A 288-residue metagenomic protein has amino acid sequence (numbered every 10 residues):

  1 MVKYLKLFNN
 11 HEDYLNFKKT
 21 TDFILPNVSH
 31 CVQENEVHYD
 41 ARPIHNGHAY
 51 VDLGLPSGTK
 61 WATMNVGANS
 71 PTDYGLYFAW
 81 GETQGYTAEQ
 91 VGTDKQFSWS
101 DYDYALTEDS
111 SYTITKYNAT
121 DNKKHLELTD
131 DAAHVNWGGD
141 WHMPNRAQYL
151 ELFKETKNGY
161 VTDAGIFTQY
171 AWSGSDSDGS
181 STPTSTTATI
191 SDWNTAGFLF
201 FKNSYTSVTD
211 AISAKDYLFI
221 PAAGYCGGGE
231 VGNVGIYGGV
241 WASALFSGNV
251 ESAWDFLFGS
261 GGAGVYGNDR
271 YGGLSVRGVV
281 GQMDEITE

Functional and structural regions predicted by a protein language model:
K3-F8: A short, exposed loop/beta-hairpin motif centered on an aromatic-Gly-Thr core
Y14-T20: A short, charged, amphipathic alpha-helix used as a generic interaction element across diverse proteins
L25-E288: Conserved positions within compact, well-structured domain cores
